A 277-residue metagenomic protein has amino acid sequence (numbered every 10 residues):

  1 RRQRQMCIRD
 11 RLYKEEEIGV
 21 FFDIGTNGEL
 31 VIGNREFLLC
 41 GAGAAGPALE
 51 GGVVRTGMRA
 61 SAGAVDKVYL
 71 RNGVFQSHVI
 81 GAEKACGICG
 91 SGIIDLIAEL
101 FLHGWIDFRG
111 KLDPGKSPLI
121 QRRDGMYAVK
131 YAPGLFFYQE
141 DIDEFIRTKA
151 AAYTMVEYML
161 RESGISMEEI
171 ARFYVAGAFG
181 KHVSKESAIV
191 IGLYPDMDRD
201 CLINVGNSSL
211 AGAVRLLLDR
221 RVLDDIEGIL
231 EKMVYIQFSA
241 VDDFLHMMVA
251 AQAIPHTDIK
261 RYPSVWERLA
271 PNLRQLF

Functional and structural regions predicted by a protein language model:
R1-R2, R215-F277: Acidic, glycine/GT-rich loop-and beta-edge segments that sit at the periphery of enzyme/chaperone cores
Q3-I8: Short, small-residue-biased leader/transition segments that mark boundaries at the very start of proteins
L12-E15, E36, L70-G73, A82 (+4 more regions): Generic secondary-structure signature for well-ordered alpha-helical cores
Y13-G92, S184-G206: Glycine-rich phosphate-binding loop of actin/hexokinase-like ATP-binding domains
T26, D113-Q121, E169-F179, I229-A240: A glycine-rich phosphate-binding loop feature that marks nucleotide/adenosyl-phosphate handling sites
N34-E36, V53, I165-I229: Catalytic phosphate/nucleotide-handling subdomain of diverse soluble enzymes
I94-T148: Gly/charged contiguous loops adjacent to phosphate- or pyrophosphate-bearing nucleotide/cofactor binding elements
I146-E168: Phosphate/ATP-binding catalytic cores across multiple sugar-kinase/actin-like superfamilies, primarily ASKHA
